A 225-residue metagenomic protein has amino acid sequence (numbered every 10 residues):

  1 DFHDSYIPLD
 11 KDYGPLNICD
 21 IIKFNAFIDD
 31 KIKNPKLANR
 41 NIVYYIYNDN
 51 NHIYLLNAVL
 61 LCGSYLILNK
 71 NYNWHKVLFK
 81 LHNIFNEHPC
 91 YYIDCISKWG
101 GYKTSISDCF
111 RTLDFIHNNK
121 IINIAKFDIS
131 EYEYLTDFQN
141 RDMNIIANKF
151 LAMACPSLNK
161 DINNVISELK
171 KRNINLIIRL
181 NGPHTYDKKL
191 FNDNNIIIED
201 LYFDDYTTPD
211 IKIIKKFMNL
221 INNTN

Functional and structural regions predicted by a protein language model:
D1-N225: Cysteine-based protein phosphatase catalytic domain of the PTP/DSP
